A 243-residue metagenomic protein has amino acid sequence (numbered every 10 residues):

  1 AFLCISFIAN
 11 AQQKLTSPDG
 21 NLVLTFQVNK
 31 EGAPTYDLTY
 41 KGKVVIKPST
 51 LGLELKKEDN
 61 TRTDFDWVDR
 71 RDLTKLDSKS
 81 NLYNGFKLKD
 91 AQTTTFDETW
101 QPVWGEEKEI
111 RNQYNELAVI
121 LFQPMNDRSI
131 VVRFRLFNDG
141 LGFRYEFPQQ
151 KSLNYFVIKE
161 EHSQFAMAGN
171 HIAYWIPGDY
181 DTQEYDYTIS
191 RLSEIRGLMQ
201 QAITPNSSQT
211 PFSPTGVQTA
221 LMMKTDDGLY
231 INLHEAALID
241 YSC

Functional and structural regions predicted by a protein language model:
A1-Q13: Bacterial Sec-dependent N-terminal signal peptides
K14-C243: N-terminal accessory beta-strand-rich subdomains and adjacent acidic, glycine-rich linkers that precede catalytic cores
